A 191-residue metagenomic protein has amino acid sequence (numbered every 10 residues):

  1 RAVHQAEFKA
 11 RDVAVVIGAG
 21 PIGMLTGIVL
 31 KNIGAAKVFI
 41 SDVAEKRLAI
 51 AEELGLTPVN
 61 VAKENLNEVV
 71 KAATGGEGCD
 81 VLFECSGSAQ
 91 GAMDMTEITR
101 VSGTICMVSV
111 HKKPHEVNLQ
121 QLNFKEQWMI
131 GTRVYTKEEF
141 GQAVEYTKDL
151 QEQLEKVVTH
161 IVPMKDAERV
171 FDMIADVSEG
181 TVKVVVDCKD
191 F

Functional and structural regions predicted by a protein language model:
R1-E64: Mid-domain Rossmann-like dinucleotide-binding core that forms the NAD(H)/NADP(H) cofactor-binding site
Q5-A10, A49-W128, D190-F191: Glycine-rich cofactor phosphate-binding loops and adjacent beta1-alpha1 units of small-molecule cofactor enzyme domains
V15-A19, I40-S41, V59, D80-C85 (+3 more regions): Glycine- and other small-residue-rich loops at beta-strand/loop junctions that grip anionic moieties
G20, E45, A89, M93 (+3 more regions): Glycine-rich phosphate-binding loop at the start of an alpha helix
A35-A36, G78, E152-K156: A local structural motif
V43-A44, H111, Y135: Residues in the short beta-alpha loop(s) of Rossmann-like NAD(P)-binding domains
M93-E97, K137, G141-F191: C-terminal hydrophobic helical "lid"/dimerization subdomain of Rossmann-like NAD(P)H-dependent oxidoreductases
